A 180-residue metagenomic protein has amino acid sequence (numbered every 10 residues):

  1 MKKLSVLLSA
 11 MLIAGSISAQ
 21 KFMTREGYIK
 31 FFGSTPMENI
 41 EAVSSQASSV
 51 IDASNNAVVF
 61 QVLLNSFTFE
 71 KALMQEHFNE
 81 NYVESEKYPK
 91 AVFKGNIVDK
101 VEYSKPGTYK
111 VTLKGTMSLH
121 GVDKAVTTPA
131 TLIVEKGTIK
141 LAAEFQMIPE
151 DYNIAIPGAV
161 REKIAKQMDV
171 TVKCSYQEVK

Functional and structural regions predicted by a protein language model:
M1-F22: Bacterial Sec-dependent N-terminal signal peptides
Q20-K180: Low-complexity, acidic/polar, glycine-enriched regions of mature
